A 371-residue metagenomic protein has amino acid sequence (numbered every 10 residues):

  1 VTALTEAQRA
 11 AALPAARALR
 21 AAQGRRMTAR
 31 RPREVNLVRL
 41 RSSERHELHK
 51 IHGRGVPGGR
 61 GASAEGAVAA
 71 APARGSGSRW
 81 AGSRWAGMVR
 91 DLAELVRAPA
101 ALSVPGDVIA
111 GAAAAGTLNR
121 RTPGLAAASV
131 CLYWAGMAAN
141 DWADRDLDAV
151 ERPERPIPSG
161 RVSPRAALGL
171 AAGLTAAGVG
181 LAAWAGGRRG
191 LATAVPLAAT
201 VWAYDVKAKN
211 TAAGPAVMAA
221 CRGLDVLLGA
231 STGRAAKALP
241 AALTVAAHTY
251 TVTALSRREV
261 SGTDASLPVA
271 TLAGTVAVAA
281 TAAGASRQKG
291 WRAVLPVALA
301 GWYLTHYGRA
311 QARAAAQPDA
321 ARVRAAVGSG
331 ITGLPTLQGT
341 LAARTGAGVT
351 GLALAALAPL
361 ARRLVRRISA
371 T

Functional and structural regions predicted by a protein language model:
V1-T371: Short amphipathic, positively biased membrane-proximal segments that drive organelle/inner-membrane targeting
